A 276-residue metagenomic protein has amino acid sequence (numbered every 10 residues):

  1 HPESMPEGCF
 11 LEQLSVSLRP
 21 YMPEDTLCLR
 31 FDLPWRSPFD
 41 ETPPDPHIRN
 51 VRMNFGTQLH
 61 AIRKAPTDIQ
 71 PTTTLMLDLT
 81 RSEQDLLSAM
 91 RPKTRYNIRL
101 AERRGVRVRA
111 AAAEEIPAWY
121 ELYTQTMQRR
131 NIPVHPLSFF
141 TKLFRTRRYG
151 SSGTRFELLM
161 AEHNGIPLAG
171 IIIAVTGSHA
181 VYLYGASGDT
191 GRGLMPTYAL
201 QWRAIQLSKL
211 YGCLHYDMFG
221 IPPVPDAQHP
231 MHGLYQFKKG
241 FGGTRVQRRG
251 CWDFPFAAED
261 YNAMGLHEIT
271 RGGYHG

Functional and structural regions predicted by a protein language model:
H1-P6, T190-R192: The substrate-binding groove and active-site-proximal loops of carbohydrate-active enzymes, especially glycoside
L11-D25: Short, basic/hydrophobic alpha-helical segments
V16, L143-A263: Aromatic (often tryptophan-rich) hydrophobic motifs at membrane interfaces
M22-D40, S208-P222: Conserved GNAT acetyl-CoA-binding A-motif
P34-P44, G56-G193, L207: A conserved beta-strand-loop-helix scaffold within acyl/acetyltransferase catalytic domains
S37-K64, P225-R245: Conserved active-site alpha-helix within GNAT-family acetyltransferase domains
L77-L79, F254-G272: C-terminal "cap" of GNAT-fold acetyltransferases
